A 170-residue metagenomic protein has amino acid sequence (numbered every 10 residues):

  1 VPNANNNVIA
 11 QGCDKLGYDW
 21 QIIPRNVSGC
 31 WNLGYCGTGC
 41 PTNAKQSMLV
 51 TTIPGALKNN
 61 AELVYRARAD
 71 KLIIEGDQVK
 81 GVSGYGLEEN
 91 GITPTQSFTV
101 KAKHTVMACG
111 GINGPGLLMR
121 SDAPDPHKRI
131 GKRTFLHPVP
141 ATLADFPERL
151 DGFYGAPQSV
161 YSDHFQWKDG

Functional and structural regions predicted by a protein language model:
V1-A69: Conserved redox-cofactor binding core of oxidoreductases
V1-N7, D14, W20, I74 (+3 more regions): Short, structured coil/loop segments at alpha-helix boundaries
N3, C30, G34, Q46 (+7 more regions): Conserved structured core elements
W20, L33-G34, G39-Q46, E148-G170: Flavin (FAD/FMN)-binding glycine-rich loop and adjacent Rossmann-like elements that form
I22-P24, Y65, G86, P138 (+3 more regions): Pocket-edge structural micro-motifs
P24-V27, Y65-N90: A conserved short coil-to-beta-strand element within the FAD-binding core of flavoproteins
T52, D77, A156-P157: Aromatic-residue-lined binding/catalytic grooves and analogous aromatic/hydrophobic interfacial grooves in multimeric
K58, K71-L72, S83-V160: Glycine-rich loop(s) and the adjacent beta-strand/alpha-helix scaffold that form part
